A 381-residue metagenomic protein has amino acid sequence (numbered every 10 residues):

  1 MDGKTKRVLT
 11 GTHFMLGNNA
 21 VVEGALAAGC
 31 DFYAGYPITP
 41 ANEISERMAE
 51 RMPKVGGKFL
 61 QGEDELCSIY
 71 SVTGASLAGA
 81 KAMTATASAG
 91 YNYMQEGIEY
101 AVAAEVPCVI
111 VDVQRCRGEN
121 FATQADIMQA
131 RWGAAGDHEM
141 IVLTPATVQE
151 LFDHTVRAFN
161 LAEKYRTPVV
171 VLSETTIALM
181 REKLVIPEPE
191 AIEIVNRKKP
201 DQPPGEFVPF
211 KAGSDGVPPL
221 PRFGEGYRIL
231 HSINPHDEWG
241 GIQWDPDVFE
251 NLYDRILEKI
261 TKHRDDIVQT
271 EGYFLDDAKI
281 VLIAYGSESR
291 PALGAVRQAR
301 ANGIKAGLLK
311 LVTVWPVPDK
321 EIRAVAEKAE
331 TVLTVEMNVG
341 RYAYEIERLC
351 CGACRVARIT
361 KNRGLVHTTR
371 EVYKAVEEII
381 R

Functional and structural regions predicted by a protein language model:
M1-W132, E139, V156, T175 (+2 more regions): Thiamine diphosphate
D2-N18, R166-R381: Flexible, low-complexity linker and terminal segments
L26-D31, A49-G57, G74-L77, E99 (+11 more regions): Generic secondary-structure signature for well-ordered alpha-helical cores
D31-G35, A82-T86, I141-P145, K279-A284 (+2 more regions): Short glycine-rich or small-residue beta-strand-to-loop segments that form or flank ligand, phosphate, metal/Fe-S
Q61, I110, T144, K310 (+1 more regions): Structural signal for conserved beta-strand scaffold positions within catalytic alpha/beta enzyme cores
Y93, D153, V317: Short, conserved clusters of charged catalytic residues that mark active-site and nucleotide-handling motifs
M94, L151, A292: Aromatic/hydrophobic pocket-lining residues that form the small-molecule binding cavity in soluble enzyme cores
G118-K183: Core active-site phosphate/anionic-ligand binding loop and the adjoining beta-turn-alpha structural block in enzyme
